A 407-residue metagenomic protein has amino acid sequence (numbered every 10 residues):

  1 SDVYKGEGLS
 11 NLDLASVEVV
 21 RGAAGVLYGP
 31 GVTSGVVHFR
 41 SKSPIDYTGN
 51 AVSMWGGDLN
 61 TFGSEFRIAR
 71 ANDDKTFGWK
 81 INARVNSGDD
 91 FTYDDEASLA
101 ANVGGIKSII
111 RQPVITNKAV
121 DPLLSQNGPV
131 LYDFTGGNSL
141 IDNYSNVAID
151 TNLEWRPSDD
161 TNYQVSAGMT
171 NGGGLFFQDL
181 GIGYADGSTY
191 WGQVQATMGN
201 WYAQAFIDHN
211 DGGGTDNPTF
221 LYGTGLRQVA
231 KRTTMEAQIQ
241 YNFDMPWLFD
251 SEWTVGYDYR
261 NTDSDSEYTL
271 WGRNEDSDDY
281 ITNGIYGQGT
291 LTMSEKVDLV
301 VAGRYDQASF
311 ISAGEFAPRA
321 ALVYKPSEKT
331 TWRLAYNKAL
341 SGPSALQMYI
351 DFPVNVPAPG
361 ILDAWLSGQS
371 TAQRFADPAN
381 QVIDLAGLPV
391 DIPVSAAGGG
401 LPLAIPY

Functional and structural regions predicted by a protein language model:
S1-R21: Short acidic/polar hinge/loop motifs at secondary-structure boundaries that mediate gating or recognition
K5, G35, T48-N50, F62-F66 (+8 more regions): Hydrophobic, lipid-facing positions within transmembrane beta-strands of outer-membrane proteins
V17-E18, V37-F39: Non-catalytic regulatory/gating segments with a bias toward low-complexity or hydrophobic composition
H38, D46-Y47, S53-W55, R67-A185: Periplasmic-side early beta-strands and strand-to-turn transitions of outer-membrane beta-barrels
D46-N50, F62, D73-W79, V147 (+7 more regions): Outer-envelope beta-barrel architecture signal
M54-N60, N72, V85-D89, M169-G173 (+6 more regions): Transmembrane beta-strands of outer-membrane beta-barrel pores
R156-T170, S188-S312: Face-selective signature of the C-terminal outer-membrane beta-barrel domain
S158, S166-A167, N171, Q193-Q195 (+1 more regions): Structural signature of Gram-negative outer-membrane beta-barrels, strongest in the C-terminal barrel of TonB-dependent
